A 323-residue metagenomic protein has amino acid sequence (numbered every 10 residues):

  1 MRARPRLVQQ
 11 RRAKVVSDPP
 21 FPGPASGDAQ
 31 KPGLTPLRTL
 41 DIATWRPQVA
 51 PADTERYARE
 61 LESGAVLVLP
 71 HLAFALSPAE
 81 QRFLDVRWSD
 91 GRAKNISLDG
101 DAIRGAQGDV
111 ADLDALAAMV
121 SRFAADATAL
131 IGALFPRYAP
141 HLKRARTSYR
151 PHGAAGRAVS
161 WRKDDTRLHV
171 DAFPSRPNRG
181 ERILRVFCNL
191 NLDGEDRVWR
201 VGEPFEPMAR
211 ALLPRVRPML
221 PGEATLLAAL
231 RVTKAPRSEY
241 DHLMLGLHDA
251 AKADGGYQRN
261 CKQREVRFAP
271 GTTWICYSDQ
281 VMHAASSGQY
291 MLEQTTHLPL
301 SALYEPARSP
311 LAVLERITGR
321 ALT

Functional and structural regions predicted by a protein language model:
R2-L130, E265: N-terminal auxiliary "cap/dimerization" subdomain that precedes the catalytic jelly-roll/cupin core of mononuclear
D41-D53, V159-D171, A251-R259: Short linear interaction motifs
G64-V66, R146, D165, E181-F187 (+2 more regions): Extracellular structured ligand-interaction cores
L130-A172: Extended, Lys/Arg-enriched charged tracts that mediate electrostatic binding to polyanionic substrates
W161, L168-D171, P177-R179, E195-E203 (+1 more regions): A short secondary-structure junction signal
R179-D193, P299: Short, conserved beta-strand element in jelly-roll/cupin
D196-T273: Double-stranded beta-helix
W199, H248-T323: Catalytic core of Fe(II)/2-oxoglutarate
